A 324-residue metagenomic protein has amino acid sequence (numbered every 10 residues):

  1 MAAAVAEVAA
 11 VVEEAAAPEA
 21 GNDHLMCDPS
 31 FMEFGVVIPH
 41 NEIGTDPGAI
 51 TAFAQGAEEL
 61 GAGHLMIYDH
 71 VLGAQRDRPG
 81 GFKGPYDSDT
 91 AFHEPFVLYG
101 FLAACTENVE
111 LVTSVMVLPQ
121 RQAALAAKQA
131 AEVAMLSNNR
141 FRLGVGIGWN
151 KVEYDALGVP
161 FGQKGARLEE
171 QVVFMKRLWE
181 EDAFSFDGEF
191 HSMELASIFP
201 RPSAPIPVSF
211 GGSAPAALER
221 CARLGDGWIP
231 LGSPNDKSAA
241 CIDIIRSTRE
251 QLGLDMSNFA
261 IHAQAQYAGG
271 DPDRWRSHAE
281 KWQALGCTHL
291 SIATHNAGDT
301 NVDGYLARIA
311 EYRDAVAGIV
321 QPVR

Functional and structural regions predicted by a protein language model:
M1-G21: Periodic low-complexity repeat segments enriched in small/acidic residues
G21-R324: Active-site-adjacent structural elements that line small-molecule/cofactor binding pockets in enzymes
